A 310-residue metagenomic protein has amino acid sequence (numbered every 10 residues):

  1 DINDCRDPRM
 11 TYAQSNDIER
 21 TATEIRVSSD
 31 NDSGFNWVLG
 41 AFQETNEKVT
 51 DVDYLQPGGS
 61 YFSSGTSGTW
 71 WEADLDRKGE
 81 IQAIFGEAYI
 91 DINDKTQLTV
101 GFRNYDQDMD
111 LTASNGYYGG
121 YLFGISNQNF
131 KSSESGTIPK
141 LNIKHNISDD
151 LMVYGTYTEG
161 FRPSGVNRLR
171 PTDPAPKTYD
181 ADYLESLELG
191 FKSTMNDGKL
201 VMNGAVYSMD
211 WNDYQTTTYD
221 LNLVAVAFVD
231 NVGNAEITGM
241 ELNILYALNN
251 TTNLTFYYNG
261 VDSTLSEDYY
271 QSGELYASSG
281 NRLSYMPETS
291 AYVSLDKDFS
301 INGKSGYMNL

Functional and structural regions predicted by a protein language model:
D1, N146, M152-R162, T178-M240 (+4 more regions): Membrane-embedded beta-barrel scaffold of Gram-negative outer-membrane proteins
P8-Q14, A22, S67-L75, Y118-F130 (+4 more regions): Extracellular loop and loop/strand-boundary signature of outer-membrane beta-barrel proteins
E19, V27-D30, G86-D91, T96 (+8 more regions): Residue-level signature of outer-membrane beta-barrel architecture
T21-I25, E80-A88, T137-L141, A175 (+4 more regions): Hydrophobic, lipid-facing positions within transmembrane beta-strands of outer-membrane proteins
G34-W37, K95-L98, D150-V153, D197-M202 (+2 more regions): Repeated loop/turn-to-beta-strand initiation elements of outer-membrane beta-barrel proteins
V38-S148, P174, T255-Y257, D262 (+1 more regions): Signature of Gram-negative outer-membrane beta-barrel scaffolds
L39-A41, V100-F102, L141, G155 (+6 more regions): Membrane-embedded beta-strand positions of outer-membrane beta-barrel proteins
D94-L98, S208-D210, D230-L310: Gram-negative outer-membrane beta-barrel transporters
